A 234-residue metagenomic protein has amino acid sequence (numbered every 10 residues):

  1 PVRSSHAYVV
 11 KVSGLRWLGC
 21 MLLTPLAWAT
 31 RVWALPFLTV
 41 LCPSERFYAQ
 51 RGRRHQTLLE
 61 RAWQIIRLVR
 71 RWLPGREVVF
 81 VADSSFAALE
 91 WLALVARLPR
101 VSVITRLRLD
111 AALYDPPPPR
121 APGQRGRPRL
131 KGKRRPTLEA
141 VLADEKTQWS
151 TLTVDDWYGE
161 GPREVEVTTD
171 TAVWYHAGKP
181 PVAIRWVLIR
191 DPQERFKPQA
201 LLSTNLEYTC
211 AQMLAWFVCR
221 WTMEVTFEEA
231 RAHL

Functional and structural regions predicted by a protein language model:
P1-V40, T169-T171: Active-site-proximal, Lys/Arg-enriched surface segment that forms a nucleic-acid-binding/basic interface patch
A27-L234: Single, function-defining residue in the core of a domain
